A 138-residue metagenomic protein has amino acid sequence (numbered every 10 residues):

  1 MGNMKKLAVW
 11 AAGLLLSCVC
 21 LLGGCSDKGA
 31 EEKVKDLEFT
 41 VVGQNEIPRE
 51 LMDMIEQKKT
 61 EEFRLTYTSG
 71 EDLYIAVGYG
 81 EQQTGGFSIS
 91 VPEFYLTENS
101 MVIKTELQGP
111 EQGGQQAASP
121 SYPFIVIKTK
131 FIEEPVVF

Functional and structural regions predicted by a protein language model:
M1-K5: N-terminal secretory signal peptides that target proteins for export/translocation
K6-G13, L21-F138: Exposed, flexible binding/inhibitory loops of compact, secreted disulfide-stabilized domains
